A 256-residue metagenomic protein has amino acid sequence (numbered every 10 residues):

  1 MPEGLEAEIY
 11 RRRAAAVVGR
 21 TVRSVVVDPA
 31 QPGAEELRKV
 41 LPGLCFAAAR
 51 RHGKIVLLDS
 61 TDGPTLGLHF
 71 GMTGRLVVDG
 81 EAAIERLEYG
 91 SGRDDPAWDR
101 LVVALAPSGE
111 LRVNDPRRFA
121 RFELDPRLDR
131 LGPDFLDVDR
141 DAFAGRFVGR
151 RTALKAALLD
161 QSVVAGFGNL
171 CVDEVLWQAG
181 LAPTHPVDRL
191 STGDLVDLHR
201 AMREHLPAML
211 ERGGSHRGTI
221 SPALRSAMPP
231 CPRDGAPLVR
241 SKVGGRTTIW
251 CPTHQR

Functional and structural regions predicted by a protein language model:
M1-R256: Structured catalytic/nucleic-acid-binding cores of DNA maintenance enzymes
